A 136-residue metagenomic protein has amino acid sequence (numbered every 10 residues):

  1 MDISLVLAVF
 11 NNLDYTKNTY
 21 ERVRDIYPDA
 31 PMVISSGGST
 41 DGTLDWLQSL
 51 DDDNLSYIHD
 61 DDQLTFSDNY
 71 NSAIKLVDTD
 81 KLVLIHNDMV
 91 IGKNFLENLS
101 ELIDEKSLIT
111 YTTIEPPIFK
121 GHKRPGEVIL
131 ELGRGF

Functional and structural regions predicted by a protein language model:
D2-S4, P31: Cell-envelope/extracellular polymer assembly enzymes that use nucleotide-activated donors
L7-N18, G38: Active-site beta-to-alpha loop of glycosyltransferases that engages the nucleotide-sugar donor
Y20-E21, L44, Y70-N71, T79 (+1 more regions): Short alpha-helix within the catalytic core of nucleotide-sugar-dependent glycosyltransferases
E21-A30: Short, acidic, metal-binding catalytic loop of nucleotide-sugar glycosyltransferases
S36-D45: A conserved acidic beta->alpha catalytic loop
D60-V77: Glycine-rich, basic loop-to-helix element that forms the pyrophosphate-binding segment of sugar-nucleotide handling
L82: Short aromatic/hydrophobic "clamp" motif used to bind/position activated sugar donors
V90-I129: Conserved donor NDP-sugar-binding/catalytic core segment of glycosyltransferases
